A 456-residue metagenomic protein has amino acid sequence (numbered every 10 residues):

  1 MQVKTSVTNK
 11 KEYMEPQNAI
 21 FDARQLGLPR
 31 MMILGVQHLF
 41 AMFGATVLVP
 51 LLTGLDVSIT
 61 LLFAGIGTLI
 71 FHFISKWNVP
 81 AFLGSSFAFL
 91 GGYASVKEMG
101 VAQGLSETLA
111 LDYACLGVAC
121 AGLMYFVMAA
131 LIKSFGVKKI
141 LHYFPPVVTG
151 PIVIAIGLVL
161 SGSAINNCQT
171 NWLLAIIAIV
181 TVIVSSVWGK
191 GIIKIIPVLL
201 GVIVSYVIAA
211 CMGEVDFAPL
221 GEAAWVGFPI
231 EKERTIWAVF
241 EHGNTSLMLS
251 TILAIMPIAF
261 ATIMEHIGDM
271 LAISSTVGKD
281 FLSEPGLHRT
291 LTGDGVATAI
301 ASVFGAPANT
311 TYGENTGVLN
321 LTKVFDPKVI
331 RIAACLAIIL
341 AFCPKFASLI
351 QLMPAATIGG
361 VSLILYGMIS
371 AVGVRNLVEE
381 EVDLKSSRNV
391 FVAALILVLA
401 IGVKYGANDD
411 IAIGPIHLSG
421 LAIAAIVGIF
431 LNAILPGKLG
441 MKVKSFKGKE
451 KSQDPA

Functional and structural regions predicted by a protein language model:
M1-I33, F217-E241, S275-D280, T290 (+1 more regions): Intrinsically disordered, low-complexity non-transmembrane regions of multi-pass membrane transporters
Q2-L83, A88-T108: N-terminal signal-anchor module of multipass membrane proteins
T5, M14-P16, F43-T46, A178-S185 (+6 more regions): Juxtamembrane interface elements at the cytosolic ends of transmembrane helices in multi-pass membrane proteins
A19-D22, L26-P29, L51-H72, A254-P327: Membrane-embedded helical hairpins/re-entrant loop segments and their flanking transmembrane helices within multi-pass
P29-A45, L174-A178, I196-P197, P229-D269 (+1 more regions): Hydrophobic, membrane-embedded alpha-helices of multi-pass small-molecule transporters
L55-T60, W77-L90, I140-T149, K194-L199 (+3 more regions): Short, non-helical or kinked segments that cap or interrupt transmembrane helices
Y93-G100, S186, N315-I330, L336-L340: Interfacial segments of multi-pass membrane proteins
A110-P219, A334-F446: Membrane-embedded alpha-helical modules
